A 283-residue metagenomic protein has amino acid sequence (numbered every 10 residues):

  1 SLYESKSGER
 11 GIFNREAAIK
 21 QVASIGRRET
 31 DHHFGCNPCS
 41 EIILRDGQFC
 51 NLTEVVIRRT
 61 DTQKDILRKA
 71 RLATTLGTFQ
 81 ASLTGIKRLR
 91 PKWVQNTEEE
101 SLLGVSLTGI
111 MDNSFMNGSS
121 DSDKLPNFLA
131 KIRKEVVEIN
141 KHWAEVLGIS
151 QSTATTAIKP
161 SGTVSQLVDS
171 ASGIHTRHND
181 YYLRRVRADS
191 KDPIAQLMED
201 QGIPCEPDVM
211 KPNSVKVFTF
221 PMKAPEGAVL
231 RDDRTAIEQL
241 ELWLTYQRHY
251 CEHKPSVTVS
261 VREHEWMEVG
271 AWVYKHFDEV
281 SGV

Functional and structural regions predicted by a protein language model:
S1-D31, G104-E135: Conserved, charged catalytic cores of large soluble enzymes
L2-E4, G11-N14, Q21-R88, E99 (+2 more regions): Catalytic alpha/beta core of large soluble enzyme barrels
T75-T84, V94-N113, I158-V164: Core structural elements
T84-P91, G109, S114-P160: Internal maturation/activation junctions in enzymes
V94-E99, L125-I132, S260-E263: Conserved short loop/turn motifs at secondary-structure junctions
